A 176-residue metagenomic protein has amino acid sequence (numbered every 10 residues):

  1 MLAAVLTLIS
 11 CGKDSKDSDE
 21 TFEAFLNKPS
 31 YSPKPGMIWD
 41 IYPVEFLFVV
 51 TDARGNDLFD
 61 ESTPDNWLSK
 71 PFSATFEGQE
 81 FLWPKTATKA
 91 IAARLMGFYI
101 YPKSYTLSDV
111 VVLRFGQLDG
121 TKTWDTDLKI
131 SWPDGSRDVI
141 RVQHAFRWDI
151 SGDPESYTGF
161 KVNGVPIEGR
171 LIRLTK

Functional and structural regions predicted by a protein language model:
M1-L6: Sec-dependent N-terminal signal peptides
T7-D40: Bacterial Sec-dependent N-terminal signal peptides
S30-P35, V49-D65: Short amphipathic, basic-aromatic surface patches that mediate peripheral association with negatively charged
P33-I41, D60, Q117-D119: Short, solvent-exposed beta-strand/turn "edge" segments of beta-rich domains on protein surfaces
Y42-F46: Structural beta-strand segments of beta-rich domains
L47-T51, K129-S131: Residue-level recognition of well-ordered beta-strand positions that form the cores of beta-sheet-rich folds across
T63-T126: Tryptophan-paired
W132-K176: Glycine-rich, aromatic-bearing surface loops/beta-hairpins
